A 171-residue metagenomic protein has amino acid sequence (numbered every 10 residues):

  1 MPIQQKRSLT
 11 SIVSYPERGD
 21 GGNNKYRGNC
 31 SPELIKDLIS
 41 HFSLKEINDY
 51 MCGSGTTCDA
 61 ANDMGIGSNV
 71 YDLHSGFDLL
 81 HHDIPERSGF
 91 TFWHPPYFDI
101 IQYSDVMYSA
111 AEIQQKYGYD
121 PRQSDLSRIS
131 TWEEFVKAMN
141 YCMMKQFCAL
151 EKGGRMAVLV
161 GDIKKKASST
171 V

Functional and structural regions predicted by a protein language model:
M1-V171: Class I S-adenosyl-L-methionine-dependent methyltransferase catalytic core
